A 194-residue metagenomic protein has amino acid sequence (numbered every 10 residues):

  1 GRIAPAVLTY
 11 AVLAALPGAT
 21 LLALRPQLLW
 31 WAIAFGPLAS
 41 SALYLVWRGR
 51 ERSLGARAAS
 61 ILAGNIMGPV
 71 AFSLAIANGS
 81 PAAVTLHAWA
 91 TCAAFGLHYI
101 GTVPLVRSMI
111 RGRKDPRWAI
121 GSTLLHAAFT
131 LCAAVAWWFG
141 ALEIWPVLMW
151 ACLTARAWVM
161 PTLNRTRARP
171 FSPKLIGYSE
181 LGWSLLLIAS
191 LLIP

Functional and structural regions predicted by a protein language model:
G1-L28, S40, P170, W183: N-terminal topogenic module of multi-pass integral membrane proteins
G1-P5, A42-L62, I110-L124, P161-G182: Interhelical loop and helix-boundary elements at the membrane-water interface of polytopic inner-membrane proteins
P5-A15, A58-S73, I120-A133, I176-L191: Small-residue-rich segments of transmembrane alpha-helices in multi-pass membrane proteins, especially helix faces
A15-T20, R25-P26, W30-A71: Intramembrane alpha-helical segments
L16-W30, I66-T91, A134-P146, A189-P194: Helix-coil boundary and interhelical linker segments in multi-pass alpha-helical membrane proteins
F35-L45, G64-I66, A93-P104, M149-P161: Alpha-helical transmembrane segments and their membrane-interface exit regions
F72-F139: Aromatic-anchored, glycine/proline-accented short structural segments that stabilize local strand-turns or short
W118-P170, E180: Glycine/small-residue-rich hydrophobic helix-like segments
